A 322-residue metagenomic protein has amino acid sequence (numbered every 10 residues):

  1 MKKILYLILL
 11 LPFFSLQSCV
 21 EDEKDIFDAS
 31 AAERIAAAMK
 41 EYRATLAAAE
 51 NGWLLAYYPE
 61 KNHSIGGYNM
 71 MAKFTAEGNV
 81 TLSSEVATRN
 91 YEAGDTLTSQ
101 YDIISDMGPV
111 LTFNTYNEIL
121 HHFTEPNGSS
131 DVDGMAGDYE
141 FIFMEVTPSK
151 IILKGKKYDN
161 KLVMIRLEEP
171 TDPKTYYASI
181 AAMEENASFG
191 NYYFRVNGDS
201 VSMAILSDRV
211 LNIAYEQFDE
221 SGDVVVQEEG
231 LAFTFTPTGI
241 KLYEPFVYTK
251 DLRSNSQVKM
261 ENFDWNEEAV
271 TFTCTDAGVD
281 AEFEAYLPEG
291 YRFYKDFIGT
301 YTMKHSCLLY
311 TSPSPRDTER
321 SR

Functional and structural regions predicted by a protein language model:
K2-L9: Sec-dependent signal peptide recognition, specifically the positively charged N-region followed immediately by
S15-S18: C-terminal motif of bacterial Sec signal peptides marking the signal peptidase cleavage site
V20-V110, E169-F194, Y294-S306: Acidic/polar, low-complexity intrinsically disordered N-terminal segments immediately downstream of a Sec signal
N79-E220: Long, acidic/polar, low-complexity amphipathic helices and coiled-coil-like
E168-Y294: Preference for solvent-exposed, low-hydrophobicity sequence contexts
Y310-D317: Conserved small/polar residues in nucleotide/adenosyl-binding loops
E319-R322: N-terminal low-complexity segments that are often proline-rich with Ser/Thr-Pro
